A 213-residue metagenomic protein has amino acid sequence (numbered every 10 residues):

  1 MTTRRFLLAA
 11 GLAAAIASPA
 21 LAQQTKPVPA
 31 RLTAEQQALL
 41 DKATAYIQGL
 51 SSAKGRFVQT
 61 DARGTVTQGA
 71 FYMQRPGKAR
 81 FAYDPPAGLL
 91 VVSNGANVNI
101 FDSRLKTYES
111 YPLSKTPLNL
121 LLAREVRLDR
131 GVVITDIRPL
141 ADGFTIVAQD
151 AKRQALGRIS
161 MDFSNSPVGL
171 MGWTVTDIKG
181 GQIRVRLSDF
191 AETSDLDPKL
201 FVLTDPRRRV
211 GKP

Functional and structural regions predicted by a protein language model:
R4-L8, L12: N-terminal export leaders
A17-P19: N-terminal signal peptide c-region/cleavage motif recognized by signal peptidases
A22-R63, V210-P213: N-terminal leader/targeting segments and the immediate start of mature chains
T25-K26, A70-L120, I183: An acidic-aromatic
L40, V58-T60, T67-Q68, Q74-P85 (+1 more regions): N-terminal post-signal-peptidase region of extra-cytosolic proteins
L50-S52, V66-Q68, Q74-P76, P86 (+5 more regions): Extracytoplasmic
D102-A148: Surface-exposed, polar helix/loop patches in the mature regions of secreted/periplasmic/lumenal proteins that form
D129-V133, P139-P213: Gly/Pro-enriched, hydrophobic low-complexity segments that function as extracytoplasmic propeptides/linkers
